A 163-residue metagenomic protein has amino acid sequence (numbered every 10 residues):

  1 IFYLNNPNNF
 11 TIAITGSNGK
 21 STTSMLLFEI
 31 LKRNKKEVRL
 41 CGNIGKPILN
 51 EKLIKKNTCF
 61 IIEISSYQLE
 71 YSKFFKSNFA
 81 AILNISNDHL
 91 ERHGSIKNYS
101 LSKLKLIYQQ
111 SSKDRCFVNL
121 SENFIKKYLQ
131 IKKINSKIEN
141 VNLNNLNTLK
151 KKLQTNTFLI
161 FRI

Functional and structural regions predicted by a protein language model:
I1-L120, F124-N135: Phosphate-binding loop of NTP-binding sites
H93-S100, D114, N135-I163: Adenine nucleotide phosphate-binding catalytic loops in nucleotide-utilizing enzymes
